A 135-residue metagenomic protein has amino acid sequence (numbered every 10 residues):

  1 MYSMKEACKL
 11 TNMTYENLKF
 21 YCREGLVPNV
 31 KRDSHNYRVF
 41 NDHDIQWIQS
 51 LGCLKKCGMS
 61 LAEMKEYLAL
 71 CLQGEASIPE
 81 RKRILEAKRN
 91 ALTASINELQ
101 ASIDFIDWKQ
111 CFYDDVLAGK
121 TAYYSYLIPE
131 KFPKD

Functional and structural regions predicted by a protein language model:
M1-A69: Basic helix-turn-helix/winged-helix DNA-binding cores and closely related short helical interaction motifs
K56-R83, A87-K88: Amphipathic alpha-helical dimerization/coiled-coil segments that flank or bridge DNA-binding/regulatory modules
E75-D135: C-terminal regulatory/oligomerization modules of transcriptional regulators
